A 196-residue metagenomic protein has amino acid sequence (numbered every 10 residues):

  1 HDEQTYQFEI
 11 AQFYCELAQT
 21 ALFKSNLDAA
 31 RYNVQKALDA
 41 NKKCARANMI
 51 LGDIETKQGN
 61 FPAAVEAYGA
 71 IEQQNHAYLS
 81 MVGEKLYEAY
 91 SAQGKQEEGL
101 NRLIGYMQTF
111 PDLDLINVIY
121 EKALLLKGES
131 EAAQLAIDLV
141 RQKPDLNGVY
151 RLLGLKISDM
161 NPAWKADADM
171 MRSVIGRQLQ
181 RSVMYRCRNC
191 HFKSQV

Functional and structural regions predicted by a protein language model:
T5-Q12, R46, S80-M81, D114-L115 (+1 more regions): Start-of-helix register in tetratricopeptide repeats
Q19, D53, E88, E121-K122 (+1 more regions): Residue-level recognition of tetratricopeptide repeat
K24, Q58, Q93, L126-K127 (+1 more regions): Structural motif corresponding to the intra-repeat A-B loop/turn of tetratricopeptide repeats
L27, F61, Q96, E129-S130 (+1 more regions): TPR-repeat structural position
K36-D39, A70-Q73, M107-Q108, V140-R141: Conserved structural position within tetratricopeptide repeats
K42, H76-A77, F110-P111, K143-P144: Short coil turns that delineate tetratricopeptide repeat
